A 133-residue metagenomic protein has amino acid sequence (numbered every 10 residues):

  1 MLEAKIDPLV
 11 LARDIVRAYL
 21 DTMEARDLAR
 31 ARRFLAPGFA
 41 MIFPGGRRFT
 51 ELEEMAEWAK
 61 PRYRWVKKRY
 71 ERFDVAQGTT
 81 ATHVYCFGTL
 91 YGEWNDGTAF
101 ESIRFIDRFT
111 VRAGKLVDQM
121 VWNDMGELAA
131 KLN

Functional and structural regions predicted by a protein language model:
M1-P37, L132-N133: Short, low-complexity N-terminal intrinsically disordered segments enriched in polar/charged residues
I6-V10, T50, F100: Residues at secondary-structure transition points
Y19, R30-R32, F39, E51 (+5 more regions): Hydrophobic pocket/interface hotspot
L28-T82: A solvent-exposed, acidic/Ser-Thr-rich amphipathic alpha-helical stretch
L35, L90-G92, N123: Short beta-strand segments enriched in hydrophobic/aromatic residues within well-folded beta-rich domains
T80-L90: A short hydrophobic beta-strand element
T89-A113: Exposed beta-sheet edge and beta->alpha loop/turn motif
R104-L132: Short beta-strand edge/turn micro-motifs at domain boundaries
